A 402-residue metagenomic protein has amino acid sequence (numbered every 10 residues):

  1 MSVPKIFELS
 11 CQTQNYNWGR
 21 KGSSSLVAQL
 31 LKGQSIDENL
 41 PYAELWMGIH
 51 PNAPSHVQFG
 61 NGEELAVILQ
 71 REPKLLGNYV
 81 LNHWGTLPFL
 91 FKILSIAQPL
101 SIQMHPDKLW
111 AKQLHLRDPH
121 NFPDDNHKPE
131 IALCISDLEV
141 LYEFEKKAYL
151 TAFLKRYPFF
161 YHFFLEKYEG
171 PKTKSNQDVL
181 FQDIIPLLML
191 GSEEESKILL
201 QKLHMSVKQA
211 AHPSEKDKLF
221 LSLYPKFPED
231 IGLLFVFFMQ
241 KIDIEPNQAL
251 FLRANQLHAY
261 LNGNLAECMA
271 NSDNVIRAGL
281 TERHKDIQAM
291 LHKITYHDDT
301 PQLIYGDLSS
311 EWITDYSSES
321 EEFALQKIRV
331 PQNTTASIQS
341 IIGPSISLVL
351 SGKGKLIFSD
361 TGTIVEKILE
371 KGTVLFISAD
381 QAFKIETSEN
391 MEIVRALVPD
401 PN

Functional and structural regions predicted by a protein language model:
M1-A211, E282-T300, L325-K327: Transition-metal
Q58, L65-V80, E143-K146, E229-E245 (+2 more regions): A short beta-strand-loop-beta hairpin characteristic of the jelly-roll/cupin
T86, L94-P99, P106-L109, D124-E130 (+5 more regions): Ligand-binding loop in jelly-roll beta-barrel domains
E169, T173-K285: Contiguous mid-protein beta-loop-alpha structural module that forms a pocket-lining wall or clamp of enzyme active
K241-L252, Q256-L261, A266, I328 (+1 more regions): Short acidic-glycine-tyrosine-enriched beta hairpin
N264-D315: C-terminal, non-catalytic macromolecule-binding modules
S309-E311, A324-I341: Conserved short histidine dyad/triad with adjacent acidic residue
S318-Q326, G343, K355-F358, I364-L375 (+1 more regions): Eukaryotic, compositionally biased intrinsically disordered regions
